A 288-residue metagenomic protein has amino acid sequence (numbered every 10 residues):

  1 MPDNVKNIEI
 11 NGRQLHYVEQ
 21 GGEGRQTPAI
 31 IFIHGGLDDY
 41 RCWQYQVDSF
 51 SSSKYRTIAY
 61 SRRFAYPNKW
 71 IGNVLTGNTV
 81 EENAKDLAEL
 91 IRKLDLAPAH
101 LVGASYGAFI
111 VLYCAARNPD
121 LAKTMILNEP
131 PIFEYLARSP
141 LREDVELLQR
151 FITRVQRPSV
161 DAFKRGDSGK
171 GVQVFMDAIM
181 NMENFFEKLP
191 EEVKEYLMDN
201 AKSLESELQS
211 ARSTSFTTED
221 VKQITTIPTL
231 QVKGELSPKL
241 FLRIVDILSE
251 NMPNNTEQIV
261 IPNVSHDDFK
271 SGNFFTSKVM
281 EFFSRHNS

Functional and structural regions predicted by a protein language model:
M1-Q14: N-terminal cap/lid segment of alpha/beta-hydrolase-fold proteins
R13-N73, L90: Conserved HGGG/HGGXW glycine-rich cap/lid loop of the alpha/beta-hydrolase fold
I58-V102, Y106, S277: Active-site loop/oxyanion-hole signature of alpha/beta-hydrolase fold enzymes
A97-L136: Conserved hydrolase catalytic core segment
P131-K164: A catalytic-pocket lid/entrance helix-loop region that shapes and gates access to the active site across common
K164-S203: Conserved alpha/beta-hydrolase catalytic His-Asp/Glu region
P190-I247: Conserved serine/cysteine hydrolase catalytic core
I261-T276: Catalytic histidine-centered segment of alpha/beta-hydrolase-like enzymes
